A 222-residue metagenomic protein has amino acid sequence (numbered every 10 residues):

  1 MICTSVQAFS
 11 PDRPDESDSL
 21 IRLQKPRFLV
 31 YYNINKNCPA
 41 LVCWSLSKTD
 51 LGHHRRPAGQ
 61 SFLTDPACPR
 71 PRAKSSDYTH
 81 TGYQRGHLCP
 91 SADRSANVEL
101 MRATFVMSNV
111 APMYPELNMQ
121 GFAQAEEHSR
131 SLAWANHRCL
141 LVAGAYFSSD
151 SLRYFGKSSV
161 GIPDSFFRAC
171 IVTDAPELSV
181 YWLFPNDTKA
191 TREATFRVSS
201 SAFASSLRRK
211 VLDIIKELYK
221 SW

Functional and structural regions predicted by a protein language model:
M1-W222: Domain-level detector for secreted/extracellular nuclease and nuclease-toxin modules, and for the ENPP-like C-terminal
